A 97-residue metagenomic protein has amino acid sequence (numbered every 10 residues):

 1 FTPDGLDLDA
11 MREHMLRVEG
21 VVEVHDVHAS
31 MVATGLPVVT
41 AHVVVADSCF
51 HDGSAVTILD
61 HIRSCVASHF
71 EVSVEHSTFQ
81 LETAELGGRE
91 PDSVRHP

Functional and structural regions predicted by a protein language model:
F1-P97: Alpha-helical transmembrane segments and adjacent TM-loop junctions that form the membrane-embedded core of multi-pass
